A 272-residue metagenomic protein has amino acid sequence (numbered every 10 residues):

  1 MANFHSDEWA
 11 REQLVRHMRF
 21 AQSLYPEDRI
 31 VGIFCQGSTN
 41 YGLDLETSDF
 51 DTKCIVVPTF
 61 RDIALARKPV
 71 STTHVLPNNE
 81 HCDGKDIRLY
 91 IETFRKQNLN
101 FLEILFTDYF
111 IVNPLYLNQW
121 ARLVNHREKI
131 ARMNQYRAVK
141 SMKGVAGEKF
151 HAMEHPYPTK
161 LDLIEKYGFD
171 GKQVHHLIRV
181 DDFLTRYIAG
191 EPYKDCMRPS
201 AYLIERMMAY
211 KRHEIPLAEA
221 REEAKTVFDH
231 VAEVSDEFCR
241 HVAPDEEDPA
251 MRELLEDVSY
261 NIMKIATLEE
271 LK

Functional and structural regions predicted by a protein language model:
M1-F34: Helical scaffold of the NTase/Pol beta-like nucleotidyltransferase catalytic core
A2-F4, D162-L163, E237, H241: Glycine- and acidic
W9-A10, Q135-G147, A152-M153, I188-K272: Structured mid-to-C-terminal alpha-helical surface segments
H17, Y90, Q173, V180 (+2 more regions): Alpha-helical packing segments of well-folded alpha/beta enzyme cores
C35-G37, D83: Short His-Asn-centered micro-motif
G37-P77, L177: Catalytic metal-binding acidic patch
T73-A189, D195-E205: Conserved NTP/Mg2+-binding pocket subregion across the NTase superfamily
